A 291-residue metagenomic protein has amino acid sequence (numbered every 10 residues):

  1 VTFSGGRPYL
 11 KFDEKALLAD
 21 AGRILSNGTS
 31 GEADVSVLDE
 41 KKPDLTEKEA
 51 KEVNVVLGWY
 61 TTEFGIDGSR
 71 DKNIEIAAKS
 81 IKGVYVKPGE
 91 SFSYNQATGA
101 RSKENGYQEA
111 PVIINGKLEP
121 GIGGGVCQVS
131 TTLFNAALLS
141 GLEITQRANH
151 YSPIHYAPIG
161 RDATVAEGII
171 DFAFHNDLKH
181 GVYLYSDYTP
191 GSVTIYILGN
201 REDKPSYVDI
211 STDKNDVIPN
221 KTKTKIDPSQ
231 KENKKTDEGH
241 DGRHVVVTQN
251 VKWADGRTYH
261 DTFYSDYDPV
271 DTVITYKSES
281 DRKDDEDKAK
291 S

Functional and structural regions predicted by a protein language model:
V1-S291: Well-ordered beta-sheet/strand-loop patches within structured domains
